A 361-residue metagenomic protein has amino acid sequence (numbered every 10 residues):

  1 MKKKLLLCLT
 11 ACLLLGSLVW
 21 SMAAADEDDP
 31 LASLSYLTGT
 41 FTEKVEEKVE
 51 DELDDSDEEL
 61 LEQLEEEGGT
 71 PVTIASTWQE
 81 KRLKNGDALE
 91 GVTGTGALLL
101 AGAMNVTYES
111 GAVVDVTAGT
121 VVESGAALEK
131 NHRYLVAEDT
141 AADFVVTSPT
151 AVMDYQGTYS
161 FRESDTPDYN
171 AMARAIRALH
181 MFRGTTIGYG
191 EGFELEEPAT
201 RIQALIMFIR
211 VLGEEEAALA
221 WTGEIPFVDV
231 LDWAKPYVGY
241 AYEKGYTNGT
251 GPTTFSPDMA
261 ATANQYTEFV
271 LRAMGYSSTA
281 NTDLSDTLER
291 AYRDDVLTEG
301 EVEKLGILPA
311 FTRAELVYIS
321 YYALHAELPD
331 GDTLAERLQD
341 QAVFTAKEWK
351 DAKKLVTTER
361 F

Functional and structural regions predicted by a protein language model:
K2-A24: Sec-dependent N-terminal signal peptides of Gram-positive bacterial secreted proteins and lipoproteins
V19-L89: Extended alpha-helical heptad-repeat/coiled-coil "stalk" and oligomerization rods
M22, V116, T120, Y159-R174 (+6 more regions): Feature responds to low-complexity, polar/acidic, surface-exposed segments characteristic of secreted/exported proteins
S76-R162: Membrane-proximal structural modules of membrane-associated proteins and complexes
